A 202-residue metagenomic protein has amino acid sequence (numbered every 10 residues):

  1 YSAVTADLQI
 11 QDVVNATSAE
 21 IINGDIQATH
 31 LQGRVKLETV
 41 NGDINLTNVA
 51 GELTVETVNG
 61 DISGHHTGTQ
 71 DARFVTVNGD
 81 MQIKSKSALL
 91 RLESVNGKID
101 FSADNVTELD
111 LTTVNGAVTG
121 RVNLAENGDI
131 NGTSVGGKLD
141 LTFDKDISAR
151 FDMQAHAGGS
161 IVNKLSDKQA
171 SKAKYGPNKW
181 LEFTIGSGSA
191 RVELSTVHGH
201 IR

Functional and structural regions predicted by a protein language model:
Y1-R202: Intrinsically disordered, low-complexity terminal regions
